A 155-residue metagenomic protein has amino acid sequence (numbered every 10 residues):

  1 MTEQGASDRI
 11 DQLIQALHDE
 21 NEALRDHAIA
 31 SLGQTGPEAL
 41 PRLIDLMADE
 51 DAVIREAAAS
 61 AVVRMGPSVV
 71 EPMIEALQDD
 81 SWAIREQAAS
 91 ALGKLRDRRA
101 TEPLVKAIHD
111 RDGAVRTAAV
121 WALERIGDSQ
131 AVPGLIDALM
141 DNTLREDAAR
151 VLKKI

Functional and structural regions predicted by a protein language model:
Q4-A16, P37-A48, P67-Q78, D97-H109 (+1 more regions): Amphipathic alpha-helical scaffolding segments comprising HEAT/armadillo-like alpha-solenoid repeats
Q12-T35: Alpha-helical segment of the N-proximal tetratricopeptide repeat
E20-N21, E50-D51, D80-S81, R111-D112 (+1 more regions): Short inter-helical turns and helix N-cap capping residues of alpha-solenoid HEAT/ARM repeat scaffolds
S31-Q34, A61-R64, A91-K94, A122-R125 (+1 more regions): Core register positions within helices of long alpha-helical scaffolds
A52, A57, V63-R64, E71-I74 (+2 more regions): Alpha-helical adaptor scaffolds
I136, L144-I155: Leucine-rich solenoid repeat scaffolds
